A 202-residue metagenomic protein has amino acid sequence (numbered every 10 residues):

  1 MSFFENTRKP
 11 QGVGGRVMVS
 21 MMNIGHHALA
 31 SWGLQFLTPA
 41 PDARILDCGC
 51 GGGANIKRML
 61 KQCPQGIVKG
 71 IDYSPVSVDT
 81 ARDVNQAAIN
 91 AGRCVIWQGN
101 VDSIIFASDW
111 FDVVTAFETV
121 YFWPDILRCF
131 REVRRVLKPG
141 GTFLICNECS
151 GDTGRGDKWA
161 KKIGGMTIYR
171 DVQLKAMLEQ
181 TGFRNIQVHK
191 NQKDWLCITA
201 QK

Functional and structural regions predicted by a protein language model:
F4, P10-N23, T142-T199: C-terminal alpha-helical "lid/dimerization" subdomain adjacent to the S-adenosyl-L-methionine
I24-A43, R58: Conserved alpha-helix/loop element of class I SAM-dependent methyltransferases that forms part of the SAM/SAH-binding
L37-P39, Q62-C63, L137: A generic alpha-to-beta junction signature in SAM-dependent methyltransferases
D42, L137-T142: Short glycine-dipeptide loop
R44-S103: Class I SAM-dependent methyltransferase SAM/SAH-binding core
D102-V113: A short acidic, Gly/Pro-enriched loop at the edge of an enzyme's catalytic core that lines a small-molecule cofactor
D112-D125: A short SAM/SAH-binding and catalytic strip from SAM-dependent methyltransferases
L127-P139: A short glycine-rich, Lys/Arg-flanked "PGG" loop and its adjoining helix->strand segment in the class I
